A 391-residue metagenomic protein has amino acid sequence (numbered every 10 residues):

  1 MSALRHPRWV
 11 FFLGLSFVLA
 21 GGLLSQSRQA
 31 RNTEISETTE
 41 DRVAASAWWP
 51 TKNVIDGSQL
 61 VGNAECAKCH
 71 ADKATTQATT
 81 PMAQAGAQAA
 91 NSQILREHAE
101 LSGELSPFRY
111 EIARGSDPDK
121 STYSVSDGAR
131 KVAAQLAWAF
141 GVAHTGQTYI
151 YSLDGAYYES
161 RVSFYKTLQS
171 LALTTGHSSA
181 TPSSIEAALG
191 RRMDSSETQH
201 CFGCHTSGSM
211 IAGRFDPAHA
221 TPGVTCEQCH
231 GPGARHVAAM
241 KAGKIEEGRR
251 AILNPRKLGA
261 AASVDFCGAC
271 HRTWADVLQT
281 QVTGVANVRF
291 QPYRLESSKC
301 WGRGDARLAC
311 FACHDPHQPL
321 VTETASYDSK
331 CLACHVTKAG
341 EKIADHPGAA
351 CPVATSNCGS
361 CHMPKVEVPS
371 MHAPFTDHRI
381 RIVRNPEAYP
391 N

Functional and structural regions predicted by a protein language model:
S2-G14: N-terminal Sec-pathway targeting helices
F11-L24: Hydrophobic membrane-insertion alpha-helices, especially the h-region of bacterial N-terminal signal peptides
L23-T33: Hydrophobic single-pass membrane-insertion segments
N32-P50, A64, K73-V142, T148-L153 (+2 more regions): Primarily the internal scaffold of c-type cytochrome electron-transfer domains, especially repeated/multiheme c-type
I55-K68: Local sequence-structure signature of Cys/Sec-based thiol-disulfide redox active-site neighborhoods
Y165, L189-D194: Flexible coil/turn and secondary-structure edge motifs
S195, H200-A212: Conserved catalytic alpha/beta cores of large enzymes that bind or transform nucleotide phosphates and polynucleotides
